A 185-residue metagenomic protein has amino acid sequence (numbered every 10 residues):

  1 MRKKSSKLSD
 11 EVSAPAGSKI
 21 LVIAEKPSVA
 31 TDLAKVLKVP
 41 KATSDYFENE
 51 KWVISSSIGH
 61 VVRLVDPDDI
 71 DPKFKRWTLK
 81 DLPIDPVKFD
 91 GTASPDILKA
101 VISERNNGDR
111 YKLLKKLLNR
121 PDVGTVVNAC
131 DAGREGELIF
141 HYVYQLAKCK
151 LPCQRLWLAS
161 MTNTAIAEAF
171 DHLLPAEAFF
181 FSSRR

Functional and structural regions predicted by a protein language model:
M1-R185: Intrinsically disordered, low-complexity regulatory segments
